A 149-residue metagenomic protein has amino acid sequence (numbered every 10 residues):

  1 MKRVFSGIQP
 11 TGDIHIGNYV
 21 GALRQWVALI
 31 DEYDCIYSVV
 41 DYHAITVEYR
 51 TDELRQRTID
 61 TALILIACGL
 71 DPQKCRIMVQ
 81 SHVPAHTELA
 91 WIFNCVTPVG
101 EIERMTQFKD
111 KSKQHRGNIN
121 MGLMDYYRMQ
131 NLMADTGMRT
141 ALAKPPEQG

Functional and structural regions predicted by a protein language model:
K2-M133, T140, K144: N-terminal Rossmann-like or analogous alpha/beta NTP/dinucleotide-binding catalytic cores that position adenine
